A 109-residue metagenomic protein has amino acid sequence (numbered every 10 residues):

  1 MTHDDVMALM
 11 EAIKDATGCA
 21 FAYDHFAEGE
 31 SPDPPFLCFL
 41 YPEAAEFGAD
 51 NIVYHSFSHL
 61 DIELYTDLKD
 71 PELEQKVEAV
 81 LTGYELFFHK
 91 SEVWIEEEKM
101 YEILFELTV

Functional and structural regions predicted by a protein language model:
M1-A44: Small/polar-rich, solvent-exposed N-terminal microdomains that initiate assembly or binding
H3-V6, D70, E74: Generic alpha-helical secondary structure
S31, I52-S56, E97-Y101: A generic structural micro-feature
A44-D50: A short, acidic/glycine-rich surface segment
S56-L68, Y101-V109: Oligomerization/assembly interface segments of phage tail-like spikes and tubes
Q75-V109: Acidic-leaning, charged glycine-interspersed low-complexity segments
